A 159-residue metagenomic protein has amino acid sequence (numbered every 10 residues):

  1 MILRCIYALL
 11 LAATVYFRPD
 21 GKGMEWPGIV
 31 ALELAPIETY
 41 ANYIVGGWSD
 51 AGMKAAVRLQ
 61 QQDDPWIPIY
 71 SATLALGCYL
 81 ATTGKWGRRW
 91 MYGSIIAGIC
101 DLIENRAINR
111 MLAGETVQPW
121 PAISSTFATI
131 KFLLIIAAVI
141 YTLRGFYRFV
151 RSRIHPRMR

Functional and structural regions predicted by a protein language model:
M1-C5, Q61-D64, R88-I95, A122 (+1 more regions): Alpha-helical transmembrane segments of integral membrane proteins
I2-L59, T116: Interfacial loop at the N-terminal end of multi-pass membrane proteins
R4-F17, T73-G77, I136-F146: Hydrophobic core of alpha-helical transmembrane segments in multi-pass integral membrane proteins
L9-Y16, I95-R106: Aromatic-anchored segments of alpha-helical transmembrane domains
V57-T82, V139: Hydrophobic alpha-helical transmembrane segments
Y79-R88, I154-H155: Membrane-interface helix-boundary motifs at transmembrane edges
I99-V150: Alpha-helical transmembrane segments of multi-pass integral membrane proteins, characterized by long hydrophobic
R151-R159: Short, charged juxtamembrane terminal tails flanking transmembrane helices
